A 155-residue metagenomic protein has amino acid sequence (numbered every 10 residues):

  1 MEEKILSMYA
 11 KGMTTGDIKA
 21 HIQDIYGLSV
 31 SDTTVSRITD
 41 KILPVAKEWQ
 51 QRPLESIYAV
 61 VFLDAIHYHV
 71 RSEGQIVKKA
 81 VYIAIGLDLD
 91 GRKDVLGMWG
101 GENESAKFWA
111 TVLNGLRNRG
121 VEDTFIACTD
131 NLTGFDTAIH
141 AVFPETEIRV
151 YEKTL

Functional and structural regions predicted by a protein language model:
M1-G12: Short, amphipathic alpha-helical "recognition" segments used to contact nucleic acids or chromatin
E3, G16, F125: Short alpha-helical basic/polar micro-motif
I5, I18, V35, D64: Conserved hydrophobic/aromatic pocket- or pore-lining residues that grip, position, or stack substrates in active sites
G16-G27: DNA-recognition alpha helix
I25-L28, R37-T129, T133, T137-E145: RNase H-like nuclease fold core
F143-L155: Inter-helix linker motif
